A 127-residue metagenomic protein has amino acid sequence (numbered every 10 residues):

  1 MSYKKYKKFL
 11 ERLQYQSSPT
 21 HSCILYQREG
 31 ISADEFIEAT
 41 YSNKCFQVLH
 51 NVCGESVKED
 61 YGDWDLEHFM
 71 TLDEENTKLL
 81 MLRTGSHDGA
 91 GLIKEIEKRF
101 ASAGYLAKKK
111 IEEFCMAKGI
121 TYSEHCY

Functional and structural regions predicted by a protein language model:
S2-K5, L25, T40, C45 (+3 more regions): Intrinsically disordered, low-complexity N-terminal regions enriched in serine/proline/glycine with scattered basic
S2-Y26: Anionic N-terminal interaction surfaces
E11-R12, E35, V57-E59: Intrinsically disordered, low-complexity boundary segments flanking structured domains
S17-Q47: Amphipathic, interaction-prone secondary-structure segments
S22-C23, H50, E55, K109 (+1 more regions): Residue-level marker of intrinsically disordered, low-complexity segments enriched for small/polar residues
F46-G91: Acidic, aromatic-enriched beta-alpha/helix-loop junctions
D73-Y127: Low-complexity intrinsically disordered segments
